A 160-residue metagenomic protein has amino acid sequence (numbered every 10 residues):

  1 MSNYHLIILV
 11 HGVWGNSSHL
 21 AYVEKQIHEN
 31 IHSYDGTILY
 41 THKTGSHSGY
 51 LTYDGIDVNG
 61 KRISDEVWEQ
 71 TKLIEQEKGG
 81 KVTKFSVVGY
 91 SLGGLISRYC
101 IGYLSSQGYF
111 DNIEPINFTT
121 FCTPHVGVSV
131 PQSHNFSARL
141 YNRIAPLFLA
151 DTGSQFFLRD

Functional and structural regions predicted by a protein language model:
M1-G49: Short, surface-exposed "cap/lid" segments of acyl-processing enzymes
Y4, Y22, Y34, Y40 (+6 more regions): Sequence-level detector for tyrosine residue identity
V10-V13, S48, I56-G60, A145: Non-transmembrane, interaction-prone segments in cytosolic or luminal domains
H11, I63-D160: Serine-dependent carboxylesterase/thioesterase catalytic core of lipase-like alpha/beta-hydrolase/SGNH enzymes
G15-L20, T52-I63, L92-G93: Phosphate/oxyanion-binding active-site loops and adjacent basic polyanion-contact surfaces
Y22-K25, Y53-I56, L104, G127 (+1 more regions): Generic alpha-helix signal with a bias toward terminal, lower-confidence helices and secondary-structure junctions
